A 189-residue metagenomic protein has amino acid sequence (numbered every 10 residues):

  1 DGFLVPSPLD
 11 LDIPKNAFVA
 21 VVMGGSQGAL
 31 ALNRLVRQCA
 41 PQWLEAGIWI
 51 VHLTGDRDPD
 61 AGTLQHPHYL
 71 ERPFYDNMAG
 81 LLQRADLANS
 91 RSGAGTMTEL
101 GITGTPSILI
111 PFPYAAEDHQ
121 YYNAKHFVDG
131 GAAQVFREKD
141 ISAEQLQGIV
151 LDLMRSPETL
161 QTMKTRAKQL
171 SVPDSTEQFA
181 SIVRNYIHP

Functional and structural regions predicted by a protein language model:
D1-V5: Donor nucleotide-sugar binding/catalytic pocket of nucleotide-sugar-dependent glycosyltransferases
P6-S90, Y121-K125, D129, F136-Q145: Donor-nucleotide binding loops and adjacent catalytic segments primarily of GT-B fold Leloir glycosyltransferases
N77, G95-E99, T103, N123: Conserved sugar-transfer catalytic core signal across GT-A, GT-B, and GT-C glycosyltransferases
Q83-T98, T105-P106: Acidic donor-binding loop of glycosyltransferase active sites
S90, P106-E117: Short hydrophobic beta-strand element within catalytic cores of glycosyltransferases and related nucleotide-activated
S142-R155, A180, R184: Two-component system phosphotransfer/interaction surface
T159-P173: A short, well-ordered alpha-helix in the C-terminal region of glycosyltransferases
V172-P189: C-terminal alpha-helical cap of glycosyltransferases
